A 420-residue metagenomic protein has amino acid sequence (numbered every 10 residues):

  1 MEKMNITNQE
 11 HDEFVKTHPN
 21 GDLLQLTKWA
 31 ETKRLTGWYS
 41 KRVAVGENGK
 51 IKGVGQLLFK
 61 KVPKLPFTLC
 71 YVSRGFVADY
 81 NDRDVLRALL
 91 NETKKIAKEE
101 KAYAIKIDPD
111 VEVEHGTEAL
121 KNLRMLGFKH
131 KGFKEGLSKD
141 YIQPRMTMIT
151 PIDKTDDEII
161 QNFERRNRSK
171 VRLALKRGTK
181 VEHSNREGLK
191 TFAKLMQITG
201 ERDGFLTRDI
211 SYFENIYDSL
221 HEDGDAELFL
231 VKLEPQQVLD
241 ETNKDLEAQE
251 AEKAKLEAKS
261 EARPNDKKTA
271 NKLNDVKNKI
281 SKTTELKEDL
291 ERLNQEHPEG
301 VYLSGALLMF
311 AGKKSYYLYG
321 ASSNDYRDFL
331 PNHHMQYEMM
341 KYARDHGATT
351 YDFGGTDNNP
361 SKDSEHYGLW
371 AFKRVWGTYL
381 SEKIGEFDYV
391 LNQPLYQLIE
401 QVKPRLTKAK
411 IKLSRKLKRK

Functional and structural regions predicted by a protein language model:
K3-N48, G53-L65, P109-E114, F128-I142 (+1 more regions): A conserved beta-strand-loop-helix scaffold within acyl/acetyltransferase catalytic domains
N5-N8, H18, E31-T32, F59 (+2 more regions): Active-site/acyl-donor-binding loops of N-acyltransferases
L23-L24, K106, F229, D352 (+1 more regions): Short, hydrophobic secondary-structure boundary micro-motifs
L65-D140, M309-W376: Acyl-donor binding region in acyl/amide transferases
T68-R74, M146, R177-T179: Short amphipathic alpha-helical segments
R74, T150, N185-R186, L233 (+2 more regions): Active-site donor-binding loop signature of nucleotide-sugar glycosyltransferases
A102-A104, F192-L195, A226-F229, Y351-F353 (+1 more regions): A general structural signal for short secondary-structure boundary/capping elements
